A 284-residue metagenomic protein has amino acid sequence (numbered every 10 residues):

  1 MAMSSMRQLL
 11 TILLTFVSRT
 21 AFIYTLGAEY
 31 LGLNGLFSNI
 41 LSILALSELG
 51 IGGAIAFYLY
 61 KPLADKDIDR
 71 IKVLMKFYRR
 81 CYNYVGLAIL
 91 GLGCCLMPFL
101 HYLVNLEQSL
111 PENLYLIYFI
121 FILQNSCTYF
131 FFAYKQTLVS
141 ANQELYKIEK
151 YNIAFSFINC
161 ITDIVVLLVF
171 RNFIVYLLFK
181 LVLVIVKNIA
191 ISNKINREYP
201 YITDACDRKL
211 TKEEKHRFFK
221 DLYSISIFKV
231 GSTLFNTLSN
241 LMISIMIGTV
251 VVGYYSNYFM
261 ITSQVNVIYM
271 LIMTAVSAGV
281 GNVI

Functional and structural regions predicted by a protein language model:
M1, N125-N152, V165, V169 (+1 more regions): Membrane-interface junctions at transmembrane-helix termini in multi-pass inner-membrane proteins
M1-K61, L90-C94, N159-C160, V184 (+1 more regions): Signature of the first transmembrane helix
M1-Q8, L41-S42, Y82, G86 (+12 more regions): Residue-level signature of transmembrane alpha-helical cores of multipass secondary-active transporters and flippases
M3-T11, L49-Y102, E112-F119: Membrane-water interface segments that mark the loop-to-transmembrane alpha-helix transition
R7, E149-Y199, R217, F259-T262: Hydrophobic alpha-helical transmembrane segments
L49-D65, S140-A141, Y199-T203, S263-I284: Helix-loop junctions and terminal segments of transmembrane helices in multi-pass membrane transport/translocation
G91, C95-P98, Q108-F132, E149 (+3 more regions): Alpha-helical transmembrane segments of multi-pass membrane proteins
I174, I189-T237, G279: Interhelical loop/hinge segments that connect adjacent transmembrane helices in multipass membrane
